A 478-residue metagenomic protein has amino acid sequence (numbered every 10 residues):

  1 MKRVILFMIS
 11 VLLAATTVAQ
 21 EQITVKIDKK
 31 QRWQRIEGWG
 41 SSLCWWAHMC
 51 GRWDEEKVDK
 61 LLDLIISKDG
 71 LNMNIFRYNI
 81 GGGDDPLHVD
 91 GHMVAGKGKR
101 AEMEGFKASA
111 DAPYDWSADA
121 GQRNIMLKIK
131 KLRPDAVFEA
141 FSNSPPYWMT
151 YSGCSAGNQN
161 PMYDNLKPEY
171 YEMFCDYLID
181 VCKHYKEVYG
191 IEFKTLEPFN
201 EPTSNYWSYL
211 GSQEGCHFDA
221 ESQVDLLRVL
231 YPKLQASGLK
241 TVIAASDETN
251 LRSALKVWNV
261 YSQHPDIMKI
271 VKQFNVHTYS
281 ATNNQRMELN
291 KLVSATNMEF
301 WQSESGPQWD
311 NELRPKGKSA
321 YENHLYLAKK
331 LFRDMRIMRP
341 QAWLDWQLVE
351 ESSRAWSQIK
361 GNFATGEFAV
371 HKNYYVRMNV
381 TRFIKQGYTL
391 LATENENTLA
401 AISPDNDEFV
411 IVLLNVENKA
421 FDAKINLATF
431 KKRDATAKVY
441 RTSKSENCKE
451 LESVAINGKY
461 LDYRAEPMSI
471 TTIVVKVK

Functional and structural regions predicted by a protein language model:
M1-Q22: Bacterial Sec-dependent N-terminal signal peptides
Q22-K194, P198, E214, V224 (+2 more regions): N-terminal catalytic cores of secreted or lumenal carbohydrate-active enzymes
R35-L43, M73-I80, D84, V137-F141 (+7 more regions): Structural recognition of the beta-strand scaffold that forms the well-ordered cores of secreted hydrolase catalytic
M173-E192, P202-W309: Active-site neighborhood of glycoside hydrolase catalytic domains
E299-R382, L391-E396: Aromatic/acidic polysaccharide-binding cleft in carbohydrate-active enzymes
T393-R433: Carbohydrate-binding surface patches
A428-N447: Solvent-exposed beta-hairpin/edge-strand motifs
V454-K478: C-terminal beta-strand-rich structural cap/linker in extracellular carbohydrate-active enzymes
